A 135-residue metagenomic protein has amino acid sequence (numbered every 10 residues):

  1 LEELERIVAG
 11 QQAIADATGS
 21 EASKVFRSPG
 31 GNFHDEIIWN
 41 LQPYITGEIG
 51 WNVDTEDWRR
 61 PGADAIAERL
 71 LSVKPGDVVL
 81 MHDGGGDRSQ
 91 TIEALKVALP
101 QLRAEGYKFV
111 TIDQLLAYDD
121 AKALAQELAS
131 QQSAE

Functional and structural regions predicted by a protein language model:
L1-K108, D113-L128: Catalytic domains of cell-wall/extracellular-matrix polysaccharide-remodeling enzymes, centered on de-N-acetylation
S133-E135: Short, solvent-exposed mixed-charge patches
